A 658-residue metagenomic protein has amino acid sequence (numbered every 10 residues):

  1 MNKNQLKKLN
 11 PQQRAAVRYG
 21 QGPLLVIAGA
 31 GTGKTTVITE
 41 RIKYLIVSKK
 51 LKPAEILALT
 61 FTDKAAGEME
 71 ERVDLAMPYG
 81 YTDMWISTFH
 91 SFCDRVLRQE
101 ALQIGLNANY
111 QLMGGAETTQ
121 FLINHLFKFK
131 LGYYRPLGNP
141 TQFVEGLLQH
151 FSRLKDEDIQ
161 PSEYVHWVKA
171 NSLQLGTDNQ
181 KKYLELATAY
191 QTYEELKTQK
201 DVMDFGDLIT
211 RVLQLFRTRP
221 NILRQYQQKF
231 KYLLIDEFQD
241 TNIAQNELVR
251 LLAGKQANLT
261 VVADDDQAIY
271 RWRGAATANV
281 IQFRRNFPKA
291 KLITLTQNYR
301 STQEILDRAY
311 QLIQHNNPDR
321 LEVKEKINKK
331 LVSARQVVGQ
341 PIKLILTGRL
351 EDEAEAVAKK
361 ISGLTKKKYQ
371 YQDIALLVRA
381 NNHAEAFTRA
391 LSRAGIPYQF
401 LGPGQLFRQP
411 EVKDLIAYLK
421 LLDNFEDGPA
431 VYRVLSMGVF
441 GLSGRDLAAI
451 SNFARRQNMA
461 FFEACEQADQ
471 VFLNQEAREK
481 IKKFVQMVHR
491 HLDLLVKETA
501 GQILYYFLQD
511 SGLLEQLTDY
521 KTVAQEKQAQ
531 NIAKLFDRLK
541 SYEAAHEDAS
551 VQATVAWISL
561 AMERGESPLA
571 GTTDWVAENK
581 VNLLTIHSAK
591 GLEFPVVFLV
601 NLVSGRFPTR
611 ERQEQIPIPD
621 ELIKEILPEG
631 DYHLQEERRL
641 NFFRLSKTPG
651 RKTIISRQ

Functional and structural regions predicted by a protein language model:
M1-A108, L112, T119, R224 (+5 more regions): P-loop NTPase Walker
N2-K8, L24, T32-K34, E40 (+6 more regions): Conserved RecA-like helicase ATPase core segment that couples NTP binding/hydrolysis to strand translocation
L6-N10, R14-A28, A54, I104-L112 (+5 more regions): Inter-lobe coupling/hinge region of RecA-like P-loop helicase motors
Y19-G20, Y81-M84, L102-D207, F230 (+5 more regions): ATP-hydrolysis module of ASCE/P-loop NTPase motor domains, specifically the Walker B Asp-Glu catalytic pair
K52-D63, M84-I86, D236, V262 (+4 more regions): Conserved RecA-like ASCE P-loop NTPase motor core of nucleic-acid helicases/translocases
F89-C93, L184-Y232, N242-L248, A358 (+1 more regions): Conserved helicase/translocase P-loop NTPase motor core
G132-E145, P161-W167, T296-G348, T365-Y371 (+2 more regions): Coupling/hinge elements of helicase-like and P-loop NTPase modules
Y164, N179, Q314-D319, Q370 (+4 more regions): Conserved helicase C-terminal RecA-like lobe
